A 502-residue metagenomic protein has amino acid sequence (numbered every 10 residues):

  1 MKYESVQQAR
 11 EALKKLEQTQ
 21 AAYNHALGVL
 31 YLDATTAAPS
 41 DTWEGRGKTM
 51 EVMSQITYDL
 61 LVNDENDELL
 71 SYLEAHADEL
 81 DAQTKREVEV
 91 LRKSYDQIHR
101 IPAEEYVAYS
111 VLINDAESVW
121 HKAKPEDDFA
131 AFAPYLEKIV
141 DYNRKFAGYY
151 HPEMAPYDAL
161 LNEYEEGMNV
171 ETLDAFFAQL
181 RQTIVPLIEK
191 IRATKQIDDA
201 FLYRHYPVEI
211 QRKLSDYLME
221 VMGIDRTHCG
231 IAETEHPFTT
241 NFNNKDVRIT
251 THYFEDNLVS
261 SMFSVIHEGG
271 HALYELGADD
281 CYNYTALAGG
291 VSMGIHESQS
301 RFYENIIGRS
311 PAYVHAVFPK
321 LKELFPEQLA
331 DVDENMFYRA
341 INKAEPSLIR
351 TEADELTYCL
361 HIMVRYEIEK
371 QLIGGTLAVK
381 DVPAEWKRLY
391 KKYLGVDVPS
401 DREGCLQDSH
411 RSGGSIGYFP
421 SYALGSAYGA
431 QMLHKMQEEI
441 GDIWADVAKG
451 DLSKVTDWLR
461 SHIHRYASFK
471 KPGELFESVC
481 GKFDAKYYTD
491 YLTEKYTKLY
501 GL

Functional and structural regions predicted by a protein language model:
M1-E166, F469-K471, T493-L502: A well-structured
K2-E4, A9, G28, T35 (+5 more regions): C-terminal, non-catalytic "cap/extension" segments appended to globular domains
L13, H151, H267, S300 (+3 more regions): Divalent metal-coordination and catalytic microenvironments
G45, E105-A108, Y135, P207 (+12 more regions): Secondary-structure capping and boundary motifs in well-ordered enzyme cores
Y109-L258: Contiguous, non-catalytic segments that form substrate-binding/exosite surfaces or channel walls
F177, R181, V208-R212, L218 (+4 more regions): All-alpha helical catalytic cores of prenyl diphosphate-utilizing isoprenoid enzymes
S260-D279, E297-R301: Active-site recognition of the HExxH zinc-binding catalytic motif
G289-A330: Post-HExxH zinc-binding segment in Zn-dependent metallohydrolases
